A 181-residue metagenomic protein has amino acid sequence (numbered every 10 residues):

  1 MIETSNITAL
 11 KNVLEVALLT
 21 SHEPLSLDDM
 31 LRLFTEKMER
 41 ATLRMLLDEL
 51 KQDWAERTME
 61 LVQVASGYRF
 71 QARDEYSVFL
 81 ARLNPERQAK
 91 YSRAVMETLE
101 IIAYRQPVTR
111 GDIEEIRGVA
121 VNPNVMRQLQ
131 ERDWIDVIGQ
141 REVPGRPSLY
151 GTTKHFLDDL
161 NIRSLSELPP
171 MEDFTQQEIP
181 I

Functional and structural regions predicted by a protein language model:
M1-S5, A9-L10, A94, H155-I181: Phosphate-centric recognition/catalysis
M1-V13, F70-M96, E131, E178: Short alpha-helical segments that sit at the start of domains
A17-S26, M38, Y104-T109: Short capping segments at the starts of secondary-structure elements
P24-L33, P107-R117: Short acidic, hydrophobic short linear motifs in intrinsically disordered regions
M38-L47, R117-W134, P144-P147: Short amphipathic alpha-helical interaction segments
K51-V62, R132-E142: A short, conserved structural fragment
V64-L83, G139-I162: Short, cationic-aromatic polyanion-contact patches
R87-E114: Glycine-rich active-site/cofactor-binding loop and its immediate structural neighborhood
